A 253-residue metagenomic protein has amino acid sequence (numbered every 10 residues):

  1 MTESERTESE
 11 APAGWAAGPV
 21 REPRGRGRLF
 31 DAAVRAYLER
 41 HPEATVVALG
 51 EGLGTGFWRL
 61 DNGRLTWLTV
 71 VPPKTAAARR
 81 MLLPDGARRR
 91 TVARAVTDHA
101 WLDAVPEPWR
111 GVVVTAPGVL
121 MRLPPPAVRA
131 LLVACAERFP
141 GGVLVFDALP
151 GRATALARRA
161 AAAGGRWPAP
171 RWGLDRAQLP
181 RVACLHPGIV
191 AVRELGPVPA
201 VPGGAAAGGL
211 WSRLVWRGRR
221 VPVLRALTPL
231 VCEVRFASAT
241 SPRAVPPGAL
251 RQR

Functional and structural regions predicted by a protein language model:
M1-T45, E51-R253: Alpha-helical subdomain
